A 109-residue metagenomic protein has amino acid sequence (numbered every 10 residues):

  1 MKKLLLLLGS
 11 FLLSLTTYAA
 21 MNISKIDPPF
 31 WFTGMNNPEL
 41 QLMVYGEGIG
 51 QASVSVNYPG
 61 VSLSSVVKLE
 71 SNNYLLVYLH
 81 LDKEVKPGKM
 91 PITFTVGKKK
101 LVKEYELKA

Functional and structural regions predicted by a protein language model:
M1-L4: Positively charged n-region of N-terminal signal peptides that target proteins for export
L7-T16: Bacterial N-terminal signal peptides
G9, P28-F30, I92: Short non-domain terminal segments
T16-T17, T33, T93-T95: Residue-identity detector for threonine
Y18-A20, V66-V67: Short amphipathic alpha-helical segments, especially helix-boundary/capping motifs
A20-Q51, K99-A109: Beta-strand/beta-sandwich contexts
N37-G97: Immunoglobulin-like IPT/TIG beta-sandwich domains and homologous Ig-like subdomains
